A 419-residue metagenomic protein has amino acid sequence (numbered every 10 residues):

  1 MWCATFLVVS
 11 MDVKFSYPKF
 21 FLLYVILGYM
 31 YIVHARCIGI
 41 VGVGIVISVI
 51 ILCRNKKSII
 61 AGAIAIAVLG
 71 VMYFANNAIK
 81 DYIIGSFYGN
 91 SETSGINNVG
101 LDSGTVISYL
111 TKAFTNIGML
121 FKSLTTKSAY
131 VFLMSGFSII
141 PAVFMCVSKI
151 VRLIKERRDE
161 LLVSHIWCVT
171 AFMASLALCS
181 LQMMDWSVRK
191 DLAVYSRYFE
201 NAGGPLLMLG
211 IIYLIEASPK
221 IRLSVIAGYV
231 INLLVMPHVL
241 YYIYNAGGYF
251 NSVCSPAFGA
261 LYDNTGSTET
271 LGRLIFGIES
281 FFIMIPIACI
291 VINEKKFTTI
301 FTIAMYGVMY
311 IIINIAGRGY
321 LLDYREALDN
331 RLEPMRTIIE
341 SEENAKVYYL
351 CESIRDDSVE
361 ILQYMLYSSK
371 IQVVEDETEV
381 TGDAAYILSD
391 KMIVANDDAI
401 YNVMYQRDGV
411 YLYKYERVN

Functional and structural regions predicted by a protein language model:
M1, M30-H34, G39, K190-L214 (+1 more regions): Hydrophobic/aromatic-rich transmembrane helices and adjacent perimembrane loops
L7, K19-A35, G42-S48, A65-Y73: Membrane-interface alpha helices of multi-pass inner-membrane proteins
D12, G39-G70, P141-R158, M208: Perimembrane helix-loop-helix junctions
L22-L23, L27, E156-D185, I226-V239 (+2 more regions): Transmembrane alpha-helix segments characteristic of polytopic inner-membrane glycan-assembly/cell-envelope
S58-R152, A171-Q182, V235-G248: Membrane-lumen/periplasm interface segments of specific transmembrane helices in polyprenyl phosphate-linked
K127-L162, L206-I211, G228-Y229, F281-V291: Hydrophobic, aromatic-rich transmembrane alpha-helices and their immediate juxtamembrane boundary segments
L321-E379, A384-M392: Short periplasmic/luminal acceptor-recognition loop of GT-C membrane glycosyltransferases, typified by
A385-N419: Aromatic/acidic, Gly/Pro-rich catalytic loop(s) in extracytoplasmic/lumenal soluble domains of multi-pass membrane
